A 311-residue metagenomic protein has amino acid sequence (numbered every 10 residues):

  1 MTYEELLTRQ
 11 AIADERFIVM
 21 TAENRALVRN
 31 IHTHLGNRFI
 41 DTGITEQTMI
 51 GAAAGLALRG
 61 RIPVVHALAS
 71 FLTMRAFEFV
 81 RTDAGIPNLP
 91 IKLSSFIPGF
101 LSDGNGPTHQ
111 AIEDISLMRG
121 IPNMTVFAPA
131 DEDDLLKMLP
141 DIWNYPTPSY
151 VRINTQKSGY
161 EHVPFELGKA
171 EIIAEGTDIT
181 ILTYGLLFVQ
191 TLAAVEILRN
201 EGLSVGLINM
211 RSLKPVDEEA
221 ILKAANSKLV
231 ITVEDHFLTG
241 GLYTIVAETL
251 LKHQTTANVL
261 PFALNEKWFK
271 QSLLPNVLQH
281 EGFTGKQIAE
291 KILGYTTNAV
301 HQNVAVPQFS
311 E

Functional and structural regions predicted by a protein language model:
M1-Y150, K157, H280, V304-E311: Thiamine diphosphate
R16-L35, S102, N154-E311: Thiamine diphosphate
